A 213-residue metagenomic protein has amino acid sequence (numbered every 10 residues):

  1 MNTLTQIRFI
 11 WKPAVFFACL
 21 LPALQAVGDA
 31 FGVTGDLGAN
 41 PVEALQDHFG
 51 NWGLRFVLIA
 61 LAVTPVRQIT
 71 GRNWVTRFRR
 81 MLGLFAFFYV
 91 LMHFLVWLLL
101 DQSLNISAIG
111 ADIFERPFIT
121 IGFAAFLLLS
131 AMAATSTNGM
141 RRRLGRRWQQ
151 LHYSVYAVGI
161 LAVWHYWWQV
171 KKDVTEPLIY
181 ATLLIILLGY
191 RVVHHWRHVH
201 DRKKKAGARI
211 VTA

Functional and structural regions predicted by a protein language model:
M1-A213: Membrane-embedded alpha-helical bundles that constitute the cytochrome b-like, heme-associated redox core of multi-pass
